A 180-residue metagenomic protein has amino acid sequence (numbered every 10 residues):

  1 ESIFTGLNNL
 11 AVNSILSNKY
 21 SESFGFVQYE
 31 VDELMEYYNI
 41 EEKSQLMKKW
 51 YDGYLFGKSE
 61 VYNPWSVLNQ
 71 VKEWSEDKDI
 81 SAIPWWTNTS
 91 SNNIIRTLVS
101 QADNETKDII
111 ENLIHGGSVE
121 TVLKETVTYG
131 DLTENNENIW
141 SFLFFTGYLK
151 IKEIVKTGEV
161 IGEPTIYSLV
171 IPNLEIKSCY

Functional and structural regions predicted by a protein language model:
E1-Y180: Phosphate-binding site recognition
